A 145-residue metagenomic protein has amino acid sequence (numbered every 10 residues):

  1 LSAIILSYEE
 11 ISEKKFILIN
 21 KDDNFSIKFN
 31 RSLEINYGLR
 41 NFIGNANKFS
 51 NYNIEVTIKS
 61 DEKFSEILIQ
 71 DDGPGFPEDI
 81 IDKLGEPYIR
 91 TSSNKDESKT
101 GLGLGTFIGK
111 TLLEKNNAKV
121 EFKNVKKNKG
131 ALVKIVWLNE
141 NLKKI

Functional and structural regions predicted by a protein language model:
L1-K15, G38-L39: Short beta-to-alpha transition helix within the HATPase_c
I19-L39: Conserved short strand/loop->alpha-helix "switch" segment adjacent to the catalytic nucleotide/phosphoryl-transfer site
N53-F64: Short beta-strand/loop element within the Bergerat-fold HATPase_c
D71: Acidic ATP/Mg2+-coordinating residue in the GHKL
F76-I89: Short conserved segment of the HATPase_c
I108-N117: Conserved glycine-/histidine-rich ATP-lid loop and adjacent helix of the Bergerat-fold HATPase_c
